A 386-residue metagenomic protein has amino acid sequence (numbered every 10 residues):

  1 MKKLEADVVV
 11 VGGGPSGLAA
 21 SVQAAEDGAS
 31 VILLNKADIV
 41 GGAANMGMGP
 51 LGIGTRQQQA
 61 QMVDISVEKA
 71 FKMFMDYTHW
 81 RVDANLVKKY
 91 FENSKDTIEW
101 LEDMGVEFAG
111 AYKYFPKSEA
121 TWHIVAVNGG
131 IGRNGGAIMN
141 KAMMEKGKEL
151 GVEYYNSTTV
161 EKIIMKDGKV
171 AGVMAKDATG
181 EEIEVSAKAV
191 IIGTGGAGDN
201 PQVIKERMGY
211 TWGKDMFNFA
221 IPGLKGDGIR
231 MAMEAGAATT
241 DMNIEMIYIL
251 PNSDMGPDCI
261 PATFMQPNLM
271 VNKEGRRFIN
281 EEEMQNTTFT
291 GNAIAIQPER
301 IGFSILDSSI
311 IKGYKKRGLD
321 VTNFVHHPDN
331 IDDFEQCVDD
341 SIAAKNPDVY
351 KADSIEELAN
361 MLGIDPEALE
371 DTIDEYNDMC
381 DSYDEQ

Functional and structural regions predicted by a protein language model:
V8-L33: N-terminal Rossmann-like FAD-binding beta1-loop-alpha1 element of flavoenzymes
S16, I39, R276: Conserved Rossmann-like nucleotide-cofactor binding loop
E26-M46: Glycine-rich FAD pyrophosphate-binding loop
V40, E92-I183, N200-I204, M379-Q386: Conserved redox-cofactor binding core of oxidoreductases
G52-K89: Glycine-rich active-site loop/strand segments that organize a redox cofactor
A178-E181, V185-N252: Glycine-rich loop(s) and the adjacent beta-strand/alpha-helix scaffold that form part
I229-M231, A235-M361: An anion/pyrophosphate-binding glycine-rich loop and adjacent beta-alpha core in soluble alpha-beta enzymes
N346-Q386: Contiguous C-terminal substrate-recognition/catalytic subdomains in enzyme active sites
